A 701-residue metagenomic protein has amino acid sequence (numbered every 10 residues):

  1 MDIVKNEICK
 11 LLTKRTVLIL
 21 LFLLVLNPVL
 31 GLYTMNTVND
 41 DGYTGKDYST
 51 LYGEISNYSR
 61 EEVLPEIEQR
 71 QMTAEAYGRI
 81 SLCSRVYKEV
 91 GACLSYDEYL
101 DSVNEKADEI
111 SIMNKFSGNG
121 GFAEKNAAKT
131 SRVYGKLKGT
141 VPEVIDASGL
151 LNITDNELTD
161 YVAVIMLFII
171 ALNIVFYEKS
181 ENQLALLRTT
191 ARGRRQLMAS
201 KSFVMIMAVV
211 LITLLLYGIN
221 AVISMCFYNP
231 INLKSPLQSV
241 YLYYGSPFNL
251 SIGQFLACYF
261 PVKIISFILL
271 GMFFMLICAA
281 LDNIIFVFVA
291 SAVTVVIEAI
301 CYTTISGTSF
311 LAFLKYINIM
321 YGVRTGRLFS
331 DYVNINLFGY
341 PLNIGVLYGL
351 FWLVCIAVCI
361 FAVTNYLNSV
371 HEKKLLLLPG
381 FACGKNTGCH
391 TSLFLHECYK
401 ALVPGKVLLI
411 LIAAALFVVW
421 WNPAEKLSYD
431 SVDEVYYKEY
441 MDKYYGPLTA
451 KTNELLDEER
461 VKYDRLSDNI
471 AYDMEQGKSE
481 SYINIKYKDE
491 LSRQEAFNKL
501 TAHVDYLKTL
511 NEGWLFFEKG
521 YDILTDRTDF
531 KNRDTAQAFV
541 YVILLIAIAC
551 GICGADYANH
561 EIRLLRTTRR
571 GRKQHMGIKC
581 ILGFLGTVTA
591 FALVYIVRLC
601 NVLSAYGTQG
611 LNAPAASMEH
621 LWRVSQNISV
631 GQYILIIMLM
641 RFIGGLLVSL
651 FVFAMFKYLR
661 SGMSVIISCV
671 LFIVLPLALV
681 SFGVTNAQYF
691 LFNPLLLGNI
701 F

Functional and structural regions predicted by a protein language model:
M1-L12, L187, H390-L402: A short amphipathic helical element positioned immediately N-terminal to and/or at the very start of a transmembrane
I8-L23, I284-F286, C398-A413, G662-M663: Membrane-interface helix starts
T16, G193-R194, N283-F288, G571-R572 (+1 more regions): Membrane-helix interface segments
V17, G31, S266-F274, V295 (+5 more regions): Alpha-helical transmembrane segments of multi-pass membrane transporters/translocases
V17, L23-Q71, A107-I110, N114 (+9 more regions): Secretory targeting signals
F22-L24, I285-E298, L411-F417, M663-P676: Central hydrophobic cores of alpha-helical transmembrane segments in multi-pass integral membrane proteins
A171-L186, T190, R194, A549-L564 (+1 more regions): Transmembrane helix boundary and interhelical loop/hinge segments in multi-pass membrane proteins
